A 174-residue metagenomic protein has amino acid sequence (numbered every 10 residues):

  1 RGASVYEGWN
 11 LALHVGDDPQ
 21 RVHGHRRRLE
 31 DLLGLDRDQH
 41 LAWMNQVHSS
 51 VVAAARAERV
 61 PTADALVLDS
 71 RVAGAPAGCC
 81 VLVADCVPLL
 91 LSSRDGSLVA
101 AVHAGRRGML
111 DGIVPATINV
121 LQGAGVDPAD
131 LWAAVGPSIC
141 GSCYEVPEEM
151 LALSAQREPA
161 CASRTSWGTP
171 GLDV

Functional and structural regions predicted by a protein language model:
R1-V174: Active-site microenvironment for binding and transforming phosphate-containing groups
